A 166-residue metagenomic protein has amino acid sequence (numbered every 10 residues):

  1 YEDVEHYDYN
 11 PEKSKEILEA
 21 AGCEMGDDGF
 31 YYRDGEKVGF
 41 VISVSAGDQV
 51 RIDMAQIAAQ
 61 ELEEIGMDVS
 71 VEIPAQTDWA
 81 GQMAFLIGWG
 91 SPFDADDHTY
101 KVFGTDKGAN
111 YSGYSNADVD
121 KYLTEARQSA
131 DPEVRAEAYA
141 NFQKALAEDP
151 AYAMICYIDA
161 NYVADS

Functional and structural regions predicted by a protein language model:
Y1-E2, E12-S14, V50-A59, W79-S166: Detector for C-terminal structural segments
Y1-Q60, N141: Append "and occasionally in soluble cytosolic enzymes with long acidic Gly/Pro-rich linkers
D27-D28, V71, I155: A generic structural-conservation signal
Y32, A75-Q76, A160: Conserved beta-strand edge residues that scaffold enzyme active sites
E36-I42, A59-P74, E125: A local structural motif
V44-A46, I73, Y157-D159: A mature extracytoplasmic/lumenal domain signature
